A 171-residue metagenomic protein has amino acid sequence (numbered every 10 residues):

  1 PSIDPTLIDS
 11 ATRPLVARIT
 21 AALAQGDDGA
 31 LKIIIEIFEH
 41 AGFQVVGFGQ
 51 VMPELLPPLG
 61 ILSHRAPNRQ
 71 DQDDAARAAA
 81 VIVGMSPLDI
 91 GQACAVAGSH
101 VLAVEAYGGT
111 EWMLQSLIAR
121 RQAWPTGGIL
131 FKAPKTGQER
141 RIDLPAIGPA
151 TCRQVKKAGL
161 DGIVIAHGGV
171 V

Functional and structural regions predicted by a protein language model:
S2-I8, A24-D28, A41, V46-R153: Conserved mixed alpha/beta catalytic, RNA-binding, or beta-rich assembly cores of soluble enzyme, regulatory
P5, I19, G169-V171: Short basic, glycine-rich beta-strand/loop surfaces that mediate nucleic-acid
I8-R18: Active-site gating loops and adjacent loop-to-helix segments of metal-dependent hydrolytic enzymes
R18-T20, K132-Q138, G162-I165: Short, basic, glycine/proline-bearing loop/turn elements
K32-E39: Hydrophobic alpha-helical hairpins/lids featuring a short glycine-rich hinge
P149-V171: C-terminal binding/interaction regions
